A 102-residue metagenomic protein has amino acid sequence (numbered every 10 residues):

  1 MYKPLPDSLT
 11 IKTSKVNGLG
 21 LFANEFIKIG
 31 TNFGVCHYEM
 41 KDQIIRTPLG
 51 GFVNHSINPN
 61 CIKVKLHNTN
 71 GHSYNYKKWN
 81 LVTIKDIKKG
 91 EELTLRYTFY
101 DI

Functional and structural regions predicted by a protein language model:
M1-I102: Conserved catalytic SET/PR domain of SAM-dependent protein methyltransferases, capturing the structural core that binds
